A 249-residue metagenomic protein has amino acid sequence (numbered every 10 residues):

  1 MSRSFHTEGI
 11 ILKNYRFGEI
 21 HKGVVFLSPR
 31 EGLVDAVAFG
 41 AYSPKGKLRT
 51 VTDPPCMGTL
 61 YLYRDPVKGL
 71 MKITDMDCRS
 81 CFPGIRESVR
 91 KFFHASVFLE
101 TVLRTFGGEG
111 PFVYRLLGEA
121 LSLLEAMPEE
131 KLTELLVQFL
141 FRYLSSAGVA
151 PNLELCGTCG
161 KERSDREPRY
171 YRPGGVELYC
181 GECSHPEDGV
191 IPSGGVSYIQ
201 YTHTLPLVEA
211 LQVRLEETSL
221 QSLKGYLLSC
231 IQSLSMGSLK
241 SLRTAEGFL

Functional and structural regions predicted by a protein language model:
M1-K22, L27-L249: Non-catalytic alpha-helical scaffolds and adjoining flexible linkers that form interface surfaces for assembly
